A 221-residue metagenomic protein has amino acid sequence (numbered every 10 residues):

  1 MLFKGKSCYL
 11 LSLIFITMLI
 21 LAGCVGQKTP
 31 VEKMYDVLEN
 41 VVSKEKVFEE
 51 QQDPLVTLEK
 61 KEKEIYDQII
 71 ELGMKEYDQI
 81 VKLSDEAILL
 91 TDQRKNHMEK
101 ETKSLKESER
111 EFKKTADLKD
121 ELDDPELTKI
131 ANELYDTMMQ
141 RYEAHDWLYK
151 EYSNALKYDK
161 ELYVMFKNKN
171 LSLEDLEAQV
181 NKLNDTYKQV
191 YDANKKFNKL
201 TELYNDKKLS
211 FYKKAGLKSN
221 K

Functional and structural regions predicted by a protein language model:
M1-L2, V25: N-terminal hydrophobic targeting signals that begin at the initiator methionine
L2-L11: Bacterial N-terminal signal peptides that target proteins for export
L19-G23: C-terminal motif of bacterial Sec signal peptides marking the signal peptidase cleavage site
V25-E99, N220: Immediate post-signal-peptide N-terminus of mature secreted/exported proteins
V41-L55, R94-S104, H145-L148, Y152 (+4 more regions): Amphipathic alpha-helical coiled-coil segments
E45, Q52, E59, Y66 (+8 more regions): Sec/Tat-exported extracytoplasmic proteins
E101-N181, V190, F211: Extended amphipathic alpha-helical interaction segments
K188-K221: Extracytoplasmic/luminal low-complexity segments enriched in Pro/Gly and acidic/polar residues that act as flexible
